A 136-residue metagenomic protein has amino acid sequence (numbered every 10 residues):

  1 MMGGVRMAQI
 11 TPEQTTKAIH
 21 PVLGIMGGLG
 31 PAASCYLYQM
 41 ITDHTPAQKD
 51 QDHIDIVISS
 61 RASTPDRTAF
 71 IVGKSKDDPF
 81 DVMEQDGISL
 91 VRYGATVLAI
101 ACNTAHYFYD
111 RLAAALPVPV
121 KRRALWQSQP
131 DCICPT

Functional and structural regions predicted by a protein language model:
M2-T136: Non-catalytic structural scaffold of enzyme domains
